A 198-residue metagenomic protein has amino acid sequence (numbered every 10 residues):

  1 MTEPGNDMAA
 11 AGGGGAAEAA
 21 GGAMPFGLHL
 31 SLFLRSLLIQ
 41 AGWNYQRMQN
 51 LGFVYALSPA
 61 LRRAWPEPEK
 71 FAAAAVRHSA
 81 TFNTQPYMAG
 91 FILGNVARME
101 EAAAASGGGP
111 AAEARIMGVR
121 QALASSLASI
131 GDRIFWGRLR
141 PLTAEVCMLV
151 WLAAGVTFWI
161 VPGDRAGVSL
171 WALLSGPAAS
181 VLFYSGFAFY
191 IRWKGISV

Functional and structural regions predicted by a protein language model:
M1-A112: Soluble N-terminal domains of membrane-associated systems
M24, L28, M117, Q121-S129 (+1 more regions): Membrane-helix interfacial "entry" motifs
A41-N44, I130-I134, G186: Hydrophobic alpha-helical transmembrane segments of multi-pass membrane proteins
M48, G52, E69-A73, Q121 (+3 more regions): Conserved active-site and cofactor/substrate-binding residues in soluble primary-metabolism enzymes
G108-V119, V198: Juxtamembrane inter-helical linkers in multi-pass membrane proteins
G118-G155: Transmembrane alpha-helical segments and their cytosolic interface motifs in multi-pass membrane proteins
P141-L142, V146, V150-V198: Membrane-embedded alpha-helical modules
